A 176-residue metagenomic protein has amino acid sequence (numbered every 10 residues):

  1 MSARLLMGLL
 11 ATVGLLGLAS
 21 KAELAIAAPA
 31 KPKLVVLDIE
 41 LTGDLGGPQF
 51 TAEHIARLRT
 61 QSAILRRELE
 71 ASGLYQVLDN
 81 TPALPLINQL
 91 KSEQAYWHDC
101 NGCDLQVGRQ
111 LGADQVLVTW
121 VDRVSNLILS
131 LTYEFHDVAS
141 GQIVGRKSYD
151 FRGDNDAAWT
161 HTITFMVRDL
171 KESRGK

Functional and structural regions predicted by a protein language model:
M1-L5: Positively charged n-region of N-terminal signal peptides that target proteins for export
G8-G17, K21: Bacterial N-terminal signal peptides
I26-D44, S62-I64, S72, N101 (+3 more regions): C-terminal/domain-edge helix-coil "capping" segments
G46-A56, K91-Q94: Second-shell loop/turn segments in exported
P48-Q49, I87-N88, R146: General secondary-structure edge motif
H54-P82: N-terminal, post-signal-peptide region of Sec/Tat-exported proteins
A71-V116: Short, solvent-exposed, polar/charged sequence segments at loop or secondary-structure edges
